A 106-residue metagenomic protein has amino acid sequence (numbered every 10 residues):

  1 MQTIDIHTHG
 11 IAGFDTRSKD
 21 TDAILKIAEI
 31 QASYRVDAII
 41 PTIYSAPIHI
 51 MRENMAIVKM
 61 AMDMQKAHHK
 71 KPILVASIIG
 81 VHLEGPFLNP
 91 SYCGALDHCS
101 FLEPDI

Functional and structural regions predicted by a protein language model:
Q2-T21: Di-metal (Zn2+ and/or Mg2+/Mn2+) metal-binding site signature of metallo-dependent hydrolases with the MBL/beta-CASP
T8-H9, L25-I57, A76-N89: Divalent metal-dependent hydrolysis catalytic cores, especially in the metallo-beta-lactamase
F14-D15, A61-I106: Histidine/acidic-residue-rich, glycine-tolerant segments that coordinate divalent metal ions
R17, I48-M51, L102: Flexible, glycine- and charge-enriched loops at secondary-structure boundaries
S18-T21, N54-A56, L96-C99: Short, glycine/charged-enriched secondary-structure capping and boundary segments
D20-I30, S100, D105-I106: Short, acidic/polar
